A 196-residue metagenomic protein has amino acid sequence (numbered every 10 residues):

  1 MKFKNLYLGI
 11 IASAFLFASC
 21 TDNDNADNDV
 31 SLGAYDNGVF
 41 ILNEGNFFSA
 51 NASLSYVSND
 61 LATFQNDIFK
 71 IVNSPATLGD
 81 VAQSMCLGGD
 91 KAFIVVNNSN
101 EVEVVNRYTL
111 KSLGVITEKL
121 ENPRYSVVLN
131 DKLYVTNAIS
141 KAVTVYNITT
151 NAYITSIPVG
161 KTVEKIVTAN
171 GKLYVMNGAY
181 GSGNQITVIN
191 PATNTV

Functional and structural regions predicted by a protein language model:
M1-L8: Bacterial N-terminal signal peptides that target proteins for export
N5, T21-V196: Predominantly soluble domains enriched in secretory-pathway, periplasmic, or organellar proteins
L16-S19: C-terminal motif of bacterial Sec signal peptides marking the signal peptidase cleavage site
